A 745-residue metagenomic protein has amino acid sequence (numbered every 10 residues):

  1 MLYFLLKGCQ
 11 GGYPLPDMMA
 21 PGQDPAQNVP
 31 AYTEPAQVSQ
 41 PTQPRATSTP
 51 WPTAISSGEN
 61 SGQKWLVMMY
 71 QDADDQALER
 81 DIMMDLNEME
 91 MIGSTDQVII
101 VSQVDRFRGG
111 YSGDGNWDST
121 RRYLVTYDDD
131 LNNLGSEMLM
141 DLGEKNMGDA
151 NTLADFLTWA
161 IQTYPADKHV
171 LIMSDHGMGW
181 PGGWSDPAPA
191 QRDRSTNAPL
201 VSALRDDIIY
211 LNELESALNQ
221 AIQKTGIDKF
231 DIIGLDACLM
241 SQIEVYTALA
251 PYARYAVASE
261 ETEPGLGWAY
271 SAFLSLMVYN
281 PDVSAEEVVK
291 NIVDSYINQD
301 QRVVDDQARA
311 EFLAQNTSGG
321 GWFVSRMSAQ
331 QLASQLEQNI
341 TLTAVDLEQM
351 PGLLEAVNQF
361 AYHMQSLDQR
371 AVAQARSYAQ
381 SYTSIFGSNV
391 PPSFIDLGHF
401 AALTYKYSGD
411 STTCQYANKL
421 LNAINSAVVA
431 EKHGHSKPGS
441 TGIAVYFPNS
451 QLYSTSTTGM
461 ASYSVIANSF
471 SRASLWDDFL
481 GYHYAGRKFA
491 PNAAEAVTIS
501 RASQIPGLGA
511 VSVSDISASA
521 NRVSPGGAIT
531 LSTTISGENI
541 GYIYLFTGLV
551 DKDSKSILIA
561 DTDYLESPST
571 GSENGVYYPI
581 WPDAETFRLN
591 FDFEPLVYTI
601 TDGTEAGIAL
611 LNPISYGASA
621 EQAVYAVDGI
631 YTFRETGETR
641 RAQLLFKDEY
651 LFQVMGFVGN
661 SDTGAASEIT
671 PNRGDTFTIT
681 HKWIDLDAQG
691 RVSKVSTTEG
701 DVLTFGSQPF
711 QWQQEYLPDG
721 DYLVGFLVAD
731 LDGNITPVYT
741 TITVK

Functional and structural regions predicted by a protein language model:
M1-K7: Hydrophobic membrane-insertion alpha-helices, especially the h-region of bacterial N-terminal signal peptides
Q10-G12: Bacterial signal peptide processing site
P16-G22, N28-A166: N-terminal extension/subdomain marker
E34, S48, P52-N60, D186-P189 (+1 more regions): Terminal, contiguous helix-loop blocks that mediate binding/assembly
L66-Y70, I99-V104, H169-M173, D231-L235 (+2 more regions): Structural recognition of the beta-strand scaffold that forms the well-ordered cores of secreted hydrolase catalytic
T95-D96, Y164-D167, G226-K229, P438: Short helix-terminating capping/connector loops at secondary-structure junctions
V98, H169, G541-L545: Short beta-strand/loop motifs in extracellular/secreted proteins, especially within beta-sandwich accessory domains
V104-G226, A237-C238, I243, E260-E261: Catalytic-core segments of thiol-dependent peptidases
